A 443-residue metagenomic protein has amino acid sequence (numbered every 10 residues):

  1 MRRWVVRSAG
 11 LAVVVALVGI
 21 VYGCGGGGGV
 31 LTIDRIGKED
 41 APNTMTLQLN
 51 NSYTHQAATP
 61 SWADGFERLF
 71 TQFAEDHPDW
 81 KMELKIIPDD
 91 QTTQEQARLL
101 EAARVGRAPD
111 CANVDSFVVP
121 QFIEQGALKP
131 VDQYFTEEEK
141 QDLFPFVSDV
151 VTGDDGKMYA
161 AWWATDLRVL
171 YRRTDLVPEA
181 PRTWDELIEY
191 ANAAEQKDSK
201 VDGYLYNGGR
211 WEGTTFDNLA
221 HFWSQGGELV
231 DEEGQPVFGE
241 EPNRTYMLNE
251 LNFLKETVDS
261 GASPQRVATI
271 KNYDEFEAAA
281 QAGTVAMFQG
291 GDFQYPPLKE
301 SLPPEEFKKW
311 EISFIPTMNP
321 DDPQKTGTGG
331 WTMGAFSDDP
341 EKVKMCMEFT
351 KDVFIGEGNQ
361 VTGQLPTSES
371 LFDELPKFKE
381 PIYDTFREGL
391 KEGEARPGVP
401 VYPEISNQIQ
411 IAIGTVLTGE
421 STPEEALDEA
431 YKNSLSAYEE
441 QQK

Functional and structural regions predicted by a protein language model:
R2-G10, V21-P120, E425, E429 (+1 more regions): Conserved N-terminal structural module of periplasmic/extracytoplasmic solute-binding proteins
T32, S116-L167, D185-Y190, D198 (+2 more regions): Hinge/lid segment of periplasmic solute-binding proteins
P109-D110, E139-D175, D321-K325, E392-V399: A structural signal for short loop-to-beta-strand junctions that line the ligand-binding cleft of periplasmic/secreted
Q133-L143, Y204-W211, Q225-N249, E300-E305 (+4 more regions): Short, solvent-exposed loop/beta-turn-alpha elements that line the ligand-binding surface or hinge of extracytoplasmic
V151, W310-I315, V361-I411, T415 (+1 more regions): Long, aromatic- and glycine/proline-rich binding clefts that accommodate carbohydrate-like moieties
K157-A164, R168, I188-G239, N243 (+2 more regions): Extracytoplasmic/periplasmic solute-binding protein
P178, E256, S260-S263, E300-L365 (+1 more regions): Extracytoplasmic/periplasmic substrate-recognition and gating elements
Y190-A191, Q235-A268: Glycine-centered hinge/linker elements that transmit conformational signals in sensory and ligand-binding systems
